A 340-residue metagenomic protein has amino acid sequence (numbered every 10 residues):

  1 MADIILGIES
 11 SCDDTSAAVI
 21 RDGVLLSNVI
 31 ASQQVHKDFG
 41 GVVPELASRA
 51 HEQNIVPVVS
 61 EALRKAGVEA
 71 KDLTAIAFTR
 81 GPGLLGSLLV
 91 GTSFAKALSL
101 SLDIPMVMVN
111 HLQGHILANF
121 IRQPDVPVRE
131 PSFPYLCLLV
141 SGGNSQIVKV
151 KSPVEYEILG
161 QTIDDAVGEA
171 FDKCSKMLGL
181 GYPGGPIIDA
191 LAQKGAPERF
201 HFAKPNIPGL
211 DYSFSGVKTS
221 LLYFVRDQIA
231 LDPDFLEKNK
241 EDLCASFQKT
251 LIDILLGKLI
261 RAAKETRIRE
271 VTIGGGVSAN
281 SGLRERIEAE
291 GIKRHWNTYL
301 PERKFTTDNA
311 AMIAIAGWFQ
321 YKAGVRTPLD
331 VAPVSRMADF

Functional and structural regions predicted by a protein language model:
M1-A2, V109-Y135, A316: Conserved phosphate-binding catalytic cores of ATP/NTP-utilizing and phosphoryl-transfer enzymes
A2-P82, H111, L243: N-terminal beta-alpha supersecondary unit
T15-I20, C137-L139, S145-K149: Short beta-strand scaffold segments in enzyme catalytic cores
E69, A190-V271, S281-R294, Y321-G324 (+1 more regions): A contiguous, well-structured pocket-lining segment that forms one wall/lid of small-molecule binding clefts in soluble
F78-D103, I121-R122, S281-E290: Short Gly/Thr/Asp-enriched flexible loops that form oxyanion-binding sites at enzyme active sites
M108-V109, E288-I313: Conserved phosphate-binding/catalytic loops in two-lobed NTP-binding clefts
Q113, K151-K194, K218-T219, Y223-D227: Glycine-rich phosphate-binding loop plus the immediately following alpha-helix
H115-L117, P301-F340: Glycine-rich phosphate-binding/hydrolytic loop that grips phosphoryl groups
